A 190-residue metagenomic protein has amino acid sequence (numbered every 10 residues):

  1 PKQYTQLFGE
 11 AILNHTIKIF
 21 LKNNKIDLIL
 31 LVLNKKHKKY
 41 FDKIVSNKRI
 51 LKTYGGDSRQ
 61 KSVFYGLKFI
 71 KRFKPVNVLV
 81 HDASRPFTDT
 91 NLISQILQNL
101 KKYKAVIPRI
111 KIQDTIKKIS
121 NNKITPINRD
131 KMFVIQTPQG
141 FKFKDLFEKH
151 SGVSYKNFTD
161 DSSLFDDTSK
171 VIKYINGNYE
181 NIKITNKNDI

Functional and structural regions predicted by a protein language model:
P1-K38: N-terminal glycine-rich phosphate-binding loop and ensuing alpha1 helix
L13, G66, H81-D82, K142 (+1 more regions): Residue-level signal for inorganic ion chemistry
F20-L21, V45, I70: Hydrophobic C-terminal alpha-helix "anchor/cap" residues
D27-I29, N77, K104, V171: Residues at the starts of beta-strands that form the adenosine-phosphate
K38-I44: Acidic helix N-cap motif at the loop->helix transition within catalytic regions of sugar-transfer enzymes
S46-R59: Conserved donor nucleotide-binding strand/loop of the catalytic core
S58-I124, Q136: Conserved beta-loop-beta/alpha segment of the NTase-like Rossmann-fold superfamily that binds/positions NTPs
F133-I190: Conserved alpha/beta core of the MobA/IspD/sugar-nucleotide pyrophosphorylase nucleotidyltransferase superfamily
